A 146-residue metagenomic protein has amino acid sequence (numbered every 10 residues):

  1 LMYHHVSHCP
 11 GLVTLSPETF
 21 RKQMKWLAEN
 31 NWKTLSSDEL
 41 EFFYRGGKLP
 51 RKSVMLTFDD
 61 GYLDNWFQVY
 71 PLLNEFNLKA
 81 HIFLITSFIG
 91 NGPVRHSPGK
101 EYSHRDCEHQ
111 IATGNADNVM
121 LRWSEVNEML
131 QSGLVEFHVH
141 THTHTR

Functional and structural regions predicted by a protein language model:
L1-S7, R51-V54, N74-R146: Metal-dependent polysaccharide deacetylase catalytic core of the NodB/CE4 family, i.e., the active-site-bearing domain
H4-T19: Acidic/histidine-rich helix-loop elements that form or flank divalent-metal/phosphate-binding sites at the catalytic
T14, D60, A116-D117: Residue-level marker of alpha-helix boundaries and capping positions
L15-K48: C-terminal domain-boundary segment and adjacent tail
K25, E29, P71-N74, N127: Surface-exposed alpha-helical segments enriched in charged/polar residues
L56-Y62: DG-centered beta-turn motif at the end of beta-strands
Y62-L63, T143: Short, glycine/acidic-enriched loop or turn micro-motifs at the edges of active sites
N65-V69: Membrane-embedded segments
